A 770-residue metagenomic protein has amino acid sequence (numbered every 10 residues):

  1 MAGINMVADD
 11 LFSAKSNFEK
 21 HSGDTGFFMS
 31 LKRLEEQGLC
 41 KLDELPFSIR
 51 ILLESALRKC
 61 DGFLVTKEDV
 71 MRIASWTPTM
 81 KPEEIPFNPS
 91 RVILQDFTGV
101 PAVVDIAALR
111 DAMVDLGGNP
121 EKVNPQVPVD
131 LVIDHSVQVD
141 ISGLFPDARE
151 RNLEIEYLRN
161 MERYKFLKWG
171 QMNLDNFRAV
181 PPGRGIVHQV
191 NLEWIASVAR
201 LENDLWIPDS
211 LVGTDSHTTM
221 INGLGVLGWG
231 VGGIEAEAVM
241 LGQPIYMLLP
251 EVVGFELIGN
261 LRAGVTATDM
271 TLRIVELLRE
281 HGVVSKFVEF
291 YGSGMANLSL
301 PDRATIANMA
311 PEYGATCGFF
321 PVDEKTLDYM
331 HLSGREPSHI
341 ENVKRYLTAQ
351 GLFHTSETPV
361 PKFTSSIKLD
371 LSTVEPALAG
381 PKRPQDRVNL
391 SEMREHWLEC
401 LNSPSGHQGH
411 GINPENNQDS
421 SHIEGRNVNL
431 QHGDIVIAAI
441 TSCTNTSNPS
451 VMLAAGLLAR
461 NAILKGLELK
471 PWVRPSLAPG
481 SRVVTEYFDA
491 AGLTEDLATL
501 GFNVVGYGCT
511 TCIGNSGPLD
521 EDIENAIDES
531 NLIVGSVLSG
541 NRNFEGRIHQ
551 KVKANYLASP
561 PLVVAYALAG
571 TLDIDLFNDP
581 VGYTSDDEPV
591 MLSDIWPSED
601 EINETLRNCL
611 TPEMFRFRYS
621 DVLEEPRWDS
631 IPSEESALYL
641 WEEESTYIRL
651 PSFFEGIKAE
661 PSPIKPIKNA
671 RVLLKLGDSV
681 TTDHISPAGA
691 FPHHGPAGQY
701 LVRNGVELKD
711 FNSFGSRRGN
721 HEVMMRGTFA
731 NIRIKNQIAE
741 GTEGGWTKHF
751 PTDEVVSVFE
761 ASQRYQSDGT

Functional and structural regions predicted by a protein language model:
A2-T770: Fe-S-dependent hydro-lyases/dehydratases of central metabolism
